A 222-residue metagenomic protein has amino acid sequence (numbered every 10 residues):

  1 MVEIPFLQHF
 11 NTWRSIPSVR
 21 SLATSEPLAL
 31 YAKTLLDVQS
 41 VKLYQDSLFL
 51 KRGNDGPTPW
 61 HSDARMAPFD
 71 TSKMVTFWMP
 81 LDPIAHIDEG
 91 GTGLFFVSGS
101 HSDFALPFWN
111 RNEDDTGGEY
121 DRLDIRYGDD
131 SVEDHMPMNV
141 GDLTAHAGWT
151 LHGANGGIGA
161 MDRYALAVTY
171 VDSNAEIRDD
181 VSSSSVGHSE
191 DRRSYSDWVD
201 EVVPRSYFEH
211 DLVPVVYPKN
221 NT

Functional and structural regions predicted by a protein language model:
M1-W60, M66-F69, V181, V199: Non-heme Fe(II)-dependent double-stranded beta-helix
S15, Y44-Q45, K73, F77 (+3 more regions): Residues that flank catalytic or metal-binding motifs in active/ligand-binding sites
P17-R20, A64-A67, P80-I87, D129-H135 (+1 more regions): Short helix-to-loop capping/linker segments positioned immediately adjacent to catalytic or ligand/cofactor-binding
V38-Q39, G53, A64-S72, L81-G93 (+1 more regions): Active-site region of the double-stranded beta-helix
L48-L50, D55, R65, I84 (+3 more regions): Short, solvent-exposed loop/turn segments at secondary-structure junctions
H61, P68-I87, P137-V140, A145 (+1 more regions): Short, conserved beta-strand element in jelly-roll/cupin
I84-L151: Double-stranded beta-helix
W109-N110, L143-A145, W149-T222: Non-heme Fe(II)/2-oxoglutarate
